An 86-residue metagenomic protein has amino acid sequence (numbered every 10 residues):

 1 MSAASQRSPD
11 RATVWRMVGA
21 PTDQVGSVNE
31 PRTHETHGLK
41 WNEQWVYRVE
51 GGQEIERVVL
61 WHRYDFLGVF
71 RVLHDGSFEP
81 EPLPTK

Functional and structural regions predicted by a protein language model:
M1-K86: Residues within mature, well-folded domains
